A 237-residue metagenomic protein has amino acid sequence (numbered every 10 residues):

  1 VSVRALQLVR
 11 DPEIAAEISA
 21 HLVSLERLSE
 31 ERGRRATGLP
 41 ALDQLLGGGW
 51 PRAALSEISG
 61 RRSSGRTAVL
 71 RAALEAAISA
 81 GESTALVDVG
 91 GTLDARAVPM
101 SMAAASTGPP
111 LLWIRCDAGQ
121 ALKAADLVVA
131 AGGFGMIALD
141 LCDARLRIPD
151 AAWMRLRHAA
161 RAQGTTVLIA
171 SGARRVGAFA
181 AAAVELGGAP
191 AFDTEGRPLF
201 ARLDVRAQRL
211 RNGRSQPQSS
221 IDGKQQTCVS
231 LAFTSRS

Functional and structural regions predicted by a protein language model:
V1-L86, A97-T107, F233-S237: Detector for small/aliphatic-rich hydrophobic stretches
G38, L45-G49, A53, R96 (+4 more regions): Surface-exposed loop/turn and secondary-structure junction residues enriched for glycine/proline
L39, R52, T67, R115-L122 (+3 more regions): Amphipathic alpha-helical transducer elements in NTP-driven molecular machines
L42, I58, L111, I137 (+1 more regions): Conserved RecA-like P-loop NTPase ATPase core
S56-I58, A85-V87, L112-I114, L168 (+1 more regions): Hydrophobic/aromatic beta-strand patches that form the interior of the parallel beta-sheet core in alpha/beta enzyme
R61, A72, A80-R147, A151: Conserved inter-motif catalytic segment of the P-loop NTP-binding fold
F134-R175: A contiguous pocket-lining binding segment that forms or flanks enzyme active sites
H158-S237: Phosphate-binding/switch region of NTP-binding enzymes
